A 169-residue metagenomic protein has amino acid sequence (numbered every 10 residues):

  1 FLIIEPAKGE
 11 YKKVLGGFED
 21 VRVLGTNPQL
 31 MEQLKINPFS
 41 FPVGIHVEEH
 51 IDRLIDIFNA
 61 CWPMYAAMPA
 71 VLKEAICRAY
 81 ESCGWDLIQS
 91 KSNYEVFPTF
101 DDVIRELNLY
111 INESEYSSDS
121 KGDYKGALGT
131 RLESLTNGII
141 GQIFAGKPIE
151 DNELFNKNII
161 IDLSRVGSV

Functional and structural regions predicted by a protein language model:
L2-V169: P-loop NTPase motor domains
